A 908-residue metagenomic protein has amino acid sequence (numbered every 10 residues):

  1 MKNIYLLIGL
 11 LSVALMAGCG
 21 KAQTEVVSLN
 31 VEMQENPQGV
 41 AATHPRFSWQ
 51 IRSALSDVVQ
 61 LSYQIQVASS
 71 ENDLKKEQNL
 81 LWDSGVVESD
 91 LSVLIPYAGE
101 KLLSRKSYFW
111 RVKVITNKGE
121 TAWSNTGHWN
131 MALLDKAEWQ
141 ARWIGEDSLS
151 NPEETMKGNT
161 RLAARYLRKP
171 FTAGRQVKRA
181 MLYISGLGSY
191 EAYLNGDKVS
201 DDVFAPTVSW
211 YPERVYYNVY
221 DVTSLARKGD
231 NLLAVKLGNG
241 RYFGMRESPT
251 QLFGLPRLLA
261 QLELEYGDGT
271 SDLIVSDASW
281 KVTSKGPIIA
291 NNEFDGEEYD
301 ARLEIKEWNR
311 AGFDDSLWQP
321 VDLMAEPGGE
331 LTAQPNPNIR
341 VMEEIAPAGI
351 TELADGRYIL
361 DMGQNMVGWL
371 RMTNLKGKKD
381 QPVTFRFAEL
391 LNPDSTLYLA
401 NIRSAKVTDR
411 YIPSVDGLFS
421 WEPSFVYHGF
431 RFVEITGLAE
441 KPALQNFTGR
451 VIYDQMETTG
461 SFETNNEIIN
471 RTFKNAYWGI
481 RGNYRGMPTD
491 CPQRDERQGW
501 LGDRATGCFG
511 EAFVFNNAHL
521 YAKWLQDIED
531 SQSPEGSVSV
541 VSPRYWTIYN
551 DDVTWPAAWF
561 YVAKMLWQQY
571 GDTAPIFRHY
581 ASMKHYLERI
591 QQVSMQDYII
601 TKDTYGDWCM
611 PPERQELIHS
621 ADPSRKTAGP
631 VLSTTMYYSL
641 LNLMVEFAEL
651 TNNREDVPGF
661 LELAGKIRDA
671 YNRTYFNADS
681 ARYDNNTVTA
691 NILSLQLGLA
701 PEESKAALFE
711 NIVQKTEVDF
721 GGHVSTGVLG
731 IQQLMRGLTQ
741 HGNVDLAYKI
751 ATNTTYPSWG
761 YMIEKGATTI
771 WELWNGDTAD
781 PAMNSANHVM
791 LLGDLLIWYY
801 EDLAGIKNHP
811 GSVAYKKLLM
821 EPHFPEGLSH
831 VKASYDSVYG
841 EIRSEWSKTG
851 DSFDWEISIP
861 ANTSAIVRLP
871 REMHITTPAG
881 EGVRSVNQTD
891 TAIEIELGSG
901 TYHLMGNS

Functional and structural regions predicted by a protein language model:
M1-E25: Bacterial Sec-dependent N-terminal signal peptides
T24-S107, R111-R494, G502-D503, H519-L520 (+3 more regions): Extracellular/oxidizing-compartment recognition motifs
T155-L162, V199, T207-Y211, D221-T223 (+19 more regions): Alpha-helix capping and helix-loop boundary segments enriched in small/acidic/polar residues
A180-I184, W369-E389, F425, T436 (+5 more regions): Alpha-helical support elements that line or immediately flank enzyme active sites and cofactor-binding pockets
S189, L259, D277-S284, F432 (+10 more regions): Active-site acid/base region of carbohydrate-active enzymes
L233, Y299, D495-E496, V514 (+7 more regions): C-terminal capping/lid segments that line or modulate ligand- or cofactor-binding pockets
G254-E263, I274-E307, Q334-N338, M342-E343 (+3 more regions): Non-catalytic C-terminal accessory modules of carbohydrate-active enzymes
